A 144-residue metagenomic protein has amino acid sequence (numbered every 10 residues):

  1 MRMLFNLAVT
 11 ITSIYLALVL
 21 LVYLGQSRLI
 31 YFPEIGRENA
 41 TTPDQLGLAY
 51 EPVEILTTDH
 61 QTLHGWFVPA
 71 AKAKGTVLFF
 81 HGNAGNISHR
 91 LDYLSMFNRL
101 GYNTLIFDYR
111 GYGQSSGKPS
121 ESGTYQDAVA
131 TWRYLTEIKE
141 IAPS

Functional and structural regions predicted by a protein language model:
M1-L7: Feature marks short, highly hydrophobic, charge-poor N-terminal signal-anchor/signal peptide-like helices that anchor
M3, Y15-L16, T41, Q114-G117 (+1 more regions): Residues at structural and domain junctions
M3, Y23-G25, I87, F107: Short alpha-helical segments used as structural interaction elements across diverse proteins
L7, I11-L56: An N-terminal hydrophobic leader/cap segment in hydrolases
T57-I138: Membrane-embedded segments
K139-S144: Alpha/beta-hydrolase fold nucleophile elbow
